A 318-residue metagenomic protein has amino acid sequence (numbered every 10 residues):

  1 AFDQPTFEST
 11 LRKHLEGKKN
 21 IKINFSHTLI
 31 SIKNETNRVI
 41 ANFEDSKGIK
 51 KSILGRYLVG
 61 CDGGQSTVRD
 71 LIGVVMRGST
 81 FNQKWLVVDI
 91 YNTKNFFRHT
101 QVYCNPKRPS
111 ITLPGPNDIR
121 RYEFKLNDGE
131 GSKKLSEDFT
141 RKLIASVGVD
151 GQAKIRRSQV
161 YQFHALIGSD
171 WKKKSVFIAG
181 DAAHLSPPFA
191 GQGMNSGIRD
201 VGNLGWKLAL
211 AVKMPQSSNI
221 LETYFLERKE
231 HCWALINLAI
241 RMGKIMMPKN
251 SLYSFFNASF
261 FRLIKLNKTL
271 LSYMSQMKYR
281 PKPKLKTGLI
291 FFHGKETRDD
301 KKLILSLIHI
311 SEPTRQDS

Functional and structural regions predicted by a protein language model:
A1-N257, F261-N267, Y273: Core Rossmann-like FAD-binding/catalytic domain of the broad FAD-dependent monooxygenase superfamily
E44, R298-D299, Q316: Intrinsic-disorder/low-complexity regions
L113, R280-K282, E312: Intrinsic-disorder/low-complexity coil detector
S254-K301: Long, low-complexity segments enriched in small/aliphatic residues
K302-L307: Short, intrinsically disordered, charge-balanced linker/junction segments flanking boundaries in proteins
I308-S318: Single conserved hydrophobic/aromatic residue that forms the stacking wall/gate of nucleotide- or nucleobase-binding
